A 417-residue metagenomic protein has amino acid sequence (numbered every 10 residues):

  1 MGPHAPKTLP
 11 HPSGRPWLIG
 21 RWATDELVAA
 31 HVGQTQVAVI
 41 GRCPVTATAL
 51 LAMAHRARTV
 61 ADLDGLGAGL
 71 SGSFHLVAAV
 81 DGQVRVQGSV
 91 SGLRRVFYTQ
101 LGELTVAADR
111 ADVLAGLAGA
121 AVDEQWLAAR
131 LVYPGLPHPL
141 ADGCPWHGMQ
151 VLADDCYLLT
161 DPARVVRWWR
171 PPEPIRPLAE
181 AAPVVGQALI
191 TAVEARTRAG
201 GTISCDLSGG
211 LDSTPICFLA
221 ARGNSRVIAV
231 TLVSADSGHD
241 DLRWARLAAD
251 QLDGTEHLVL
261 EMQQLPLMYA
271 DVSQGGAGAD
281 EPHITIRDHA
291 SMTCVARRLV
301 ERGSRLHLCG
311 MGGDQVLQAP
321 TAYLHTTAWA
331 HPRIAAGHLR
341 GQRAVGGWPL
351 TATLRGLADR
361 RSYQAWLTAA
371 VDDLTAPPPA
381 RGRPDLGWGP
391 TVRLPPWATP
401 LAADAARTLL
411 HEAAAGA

Functional and structural regions predicted by a protein language model:
M1-L267: Cysteine-centered catalytic environments shared across enzyme families
T8-P10, G14-R15, G135, W388 (+3 more regions): Intrinsically disordered, low-complexity segments enriched in polar/charged small residues
A38-I40, L76, V106, Y157 (+2 more regions): Conserved hydrophobic/aromatic beta-strand scaffold that supports enzyme active sites
A54-A57, A405, A413-A414: Generic low-complexity, intrinsically disordered sequence content enriched in small uncharged/hydrophobic residues
G82-R85, E173-L409: ATP-dependent adenylate-handling active sites, centered on carboxylate activation for C-N bond formation
L127-V132, S273-G276, A417: Short alpha-helical scaffolding segments that buttress acidic/His motifs in well-ordered protein cores
L131-G135, A290, C294, A414-A417: Solvent-exposed aromatic/hydrophobic patches embedded in short alpha-helical segments
L152, T160, T408-L409, A413-A417: Generic low-polarity alpha-helical segments
